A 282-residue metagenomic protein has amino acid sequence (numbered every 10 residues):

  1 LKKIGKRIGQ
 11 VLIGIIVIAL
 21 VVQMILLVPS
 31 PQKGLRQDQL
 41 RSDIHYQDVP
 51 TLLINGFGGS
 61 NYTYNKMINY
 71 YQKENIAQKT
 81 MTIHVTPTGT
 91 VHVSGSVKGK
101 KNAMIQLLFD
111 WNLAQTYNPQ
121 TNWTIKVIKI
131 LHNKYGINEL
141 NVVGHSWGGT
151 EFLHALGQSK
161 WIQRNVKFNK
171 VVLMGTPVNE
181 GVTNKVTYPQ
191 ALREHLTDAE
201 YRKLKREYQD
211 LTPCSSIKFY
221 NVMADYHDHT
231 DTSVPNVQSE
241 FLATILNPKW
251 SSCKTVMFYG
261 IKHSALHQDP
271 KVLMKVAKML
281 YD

Functional and structural regions predicted by a protein language model:
G5, G9-Q10, I18-V143, W147-D282: Lipid deacylating catalytic domains
